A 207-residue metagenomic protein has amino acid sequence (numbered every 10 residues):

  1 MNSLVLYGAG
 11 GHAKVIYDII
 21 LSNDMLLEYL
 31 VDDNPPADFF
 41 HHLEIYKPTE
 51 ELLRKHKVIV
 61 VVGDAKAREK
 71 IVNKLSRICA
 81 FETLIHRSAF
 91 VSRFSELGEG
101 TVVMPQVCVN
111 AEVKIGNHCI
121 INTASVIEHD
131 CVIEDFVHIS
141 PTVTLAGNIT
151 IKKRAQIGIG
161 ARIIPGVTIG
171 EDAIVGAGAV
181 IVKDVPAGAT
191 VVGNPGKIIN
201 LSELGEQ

Functional and structural regions predicted by a protein language model:
M1-T49: Hydrophobic, well-ordered beta-alpha structural blocks that scaffold small-molecule cofactor pockets
N2-V5, L27-E28, K55-I59, F81 (+1 more regions): Short active-site oxyanion
G8, I59-G63, P165: Small/polar loops that bind or transfer phosphate-bearing groups
G11, K66-A67, E96, V180: Short alpha-helical
Y17-I19, K70-K74, I115, A187 (+1 more regions): Short amphipathic alpha-helical segments
P35-V91: Phosphate-bearing ligand-interacting subdomains that bind or position ATP/ADP/UDP/GDP/NAD(P) or nucleotide-linked
F39-L43, V191-Q207: Short, basic/aromatic-enriched C-terminal tail that caps enzymatic domains
L84-I199: Structural signal for interior beta-strand "rungs" in well-ordered beta-sheet cores of soluble enzyme domains
